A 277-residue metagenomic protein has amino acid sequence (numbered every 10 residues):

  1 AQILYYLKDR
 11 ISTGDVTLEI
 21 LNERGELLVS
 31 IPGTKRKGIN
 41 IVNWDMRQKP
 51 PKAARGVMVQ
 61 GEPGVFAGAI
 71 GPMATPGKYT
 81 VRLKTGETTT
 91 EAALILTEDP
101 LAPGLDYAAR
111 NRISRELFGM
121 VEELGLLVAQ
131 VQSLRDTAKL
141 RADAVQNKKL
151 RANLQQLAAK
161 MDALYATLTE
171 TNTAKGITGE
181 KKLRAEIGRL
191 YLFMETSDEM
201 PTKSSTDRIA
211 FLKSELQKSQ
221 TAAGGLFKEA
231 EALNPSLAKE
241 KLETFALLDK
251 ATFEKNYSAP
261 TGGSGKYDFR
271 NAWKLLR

Functional and structural regions predicted by a protein language model:
A1-T17, L21, I41, S114-V121 (+1 more regions): Contiguous beta-strand segments within globular domains
Y5-L7, M46, L96: Hydrophobic beta-strand positions in extracellular immunoglobulin-like domains
I11, I20, G33-K37, P72-P76 (+5 more regions): Active-site-proximal structural scaffolding
L27-P72: Glycine-centered tight-turn motifs at strand-turn-strand junctions
L83-T85: Conserved structural position at the C-terminal beta-strand of extracellular beta-sandwich adhesion modules
E91-L126: Low-complexity, Pro/Ser/Thr- and charge-rich linker/hinge segments at domain boundaries
A92-L94, G125-R277: Mature extracytoplasmic or organellar-lumen-exposed domains after removal of signal/transit peptides
